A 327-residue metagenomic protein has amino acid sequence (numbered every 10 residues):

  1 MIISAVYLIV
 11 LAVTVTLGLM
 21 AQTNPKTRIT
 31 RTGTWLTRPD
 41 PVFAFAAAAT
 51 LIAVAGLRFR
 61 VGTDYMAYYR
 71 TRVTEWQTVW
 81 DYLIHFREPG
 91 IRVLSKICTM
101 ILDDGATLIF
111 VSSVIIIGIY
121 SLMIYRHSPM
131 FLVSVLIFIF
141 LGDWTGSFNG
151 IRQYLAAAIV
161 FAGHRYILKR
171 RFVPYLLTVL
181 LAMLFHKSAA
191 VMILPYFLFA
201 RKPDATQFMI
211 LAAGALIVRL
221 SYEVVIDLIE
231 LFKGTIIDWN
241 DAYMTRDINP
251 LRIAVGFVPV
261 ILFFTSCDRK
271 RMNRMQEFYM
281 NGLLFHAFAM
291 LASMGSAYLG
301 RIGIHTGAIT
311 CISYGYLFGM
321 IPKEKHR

Functional and structural regions predicted by a protein language model:
M1-L51: Start-transfer (signal-anchor) and selected internal transmembrane alpha helices of multi-pass inner/ER membrane
M66-T74, W80-D103: Short hydrophobic/aromatic helix or loop-helix immediately within or flanking a transmembrane segment in polytopic
M66-Y69, Y196-A308: Alpha-helical transmembrane segments and terminal signal-anchor/GPI-anchor hydrophobic tails, characterized by long
S95-C98, L108-I119, A156-I159, T310: Transmembrane alpha-helices of multi-pass, membrane-embedded glycan-processing enzymes that use lipid-linked
S121-L141: Transmembrane-helix signature of polytopic, membrane-embedded enzymes that assemble or transfer cell-envelope glycans
F148-Y154: Short acidic/glycine- and proline-prone juxtamembrane loop motifs at membrane-interface regions of multi-pass membrane
V160-V173: Membrane-interface transmembrane helices that cradle and orient dolichyl/undecaprenyl
Y175-T178, S188-F199: Transmembrane-embedded, aromatic-rich helix segments that form part of the hydrophobic channel/pocket engaging
